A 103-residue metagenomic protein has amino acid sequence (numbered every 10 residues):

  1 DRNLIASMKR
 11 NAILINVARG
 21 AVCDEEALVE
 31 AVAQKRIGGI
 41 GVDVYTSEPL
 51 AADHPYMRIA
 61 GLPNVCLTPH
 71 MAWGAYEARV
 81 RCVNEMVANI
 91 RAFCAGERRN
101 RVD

Functional and structural regions predicted by a protein language model:
R2, N11-I13, V17-D103: Rossmann-like dinucleotide-binding domain for NAD(H)/NADP(H)
I5: Short alpha-helical donor nucleotide-sugar binding micro-motif in glycosyltransferases
